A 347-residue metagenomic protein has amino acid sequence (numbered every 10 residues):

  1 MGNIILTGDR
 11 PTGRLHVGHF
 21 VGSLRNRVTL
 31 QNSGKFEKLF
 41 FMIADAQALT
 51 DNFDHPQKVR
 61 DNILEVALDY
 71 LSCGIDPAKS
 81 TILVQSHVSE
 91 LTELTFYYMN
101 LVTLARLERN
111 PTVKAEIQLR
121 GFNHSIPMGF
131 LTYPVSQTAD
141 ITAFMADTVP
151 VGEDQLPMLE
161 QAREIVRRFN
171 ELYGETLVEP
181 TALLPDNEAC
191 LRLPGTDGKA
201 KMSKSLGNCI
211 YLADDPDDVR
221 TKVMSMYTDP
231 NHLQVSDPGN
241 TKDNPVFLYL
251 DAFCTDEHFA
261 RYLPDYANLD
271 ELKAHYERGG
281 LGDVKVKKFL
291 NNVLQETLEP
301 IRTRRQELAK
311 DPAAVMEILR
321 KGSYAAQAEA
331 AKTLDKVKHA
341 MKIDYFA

Functional and structural regions predicted by a protein language model:
M1-G2, A347: Basic/polar N-terminal segments that are highly enriched at the extreme N-terminus, encompassing both cleavable
G2-A139, E296, R302, Q306: N-terminal Rossmann-like or analogous alpha/beta NTP/dinucleotide-binding catalytic cores that position adenine
P11, V149-P150, N208: A generic structural motif
S23-L30, A162-I165, Y249: Buried hydrophobic packing segments
V113-A115, L119-F169, Y173, P194-G195: Internal, conserved structured core segments that host functional sites
P157, R163-A347: Conserved nucleotide- and phosphate/pyrophosphate-binding catalytic cores in adenylate/nucleotidyl-handling enzymes
